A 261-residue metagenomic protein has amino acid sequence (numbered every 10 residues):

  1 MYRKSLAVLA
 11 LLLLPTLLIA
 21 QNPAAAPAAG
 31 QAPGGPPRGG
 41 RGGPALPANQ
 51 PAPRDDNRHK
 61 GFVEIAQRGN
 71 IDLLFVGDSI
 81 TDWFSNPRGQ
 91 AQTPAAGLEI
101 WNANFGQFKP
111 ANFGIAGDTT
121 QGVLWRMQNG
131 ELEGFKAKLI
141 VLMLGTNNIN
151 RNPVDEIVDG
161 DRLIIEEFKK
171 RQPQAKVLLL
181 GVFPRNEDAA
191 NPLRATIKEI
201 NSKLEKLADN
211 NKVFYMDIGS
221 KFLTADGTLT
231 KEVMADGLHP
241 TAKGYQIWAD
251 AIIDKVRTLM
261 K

Functional and structural regions predicted by a protein language model:
M1-L9: Bacterial N-terminal signal peptides that target proteins for export
V8-L17: Bacterial N-terminal signal peptides
A32-P36, G40-A116, Q121-F135: Serine-esterase "nucleophile elbow" of acetyl-processing enzymes
P33, P44-P47, S79-I80, N86 (+10 more regions): Cell-envelope and extracellular/periplasmic
I71, F75, D118, G122 (+8 more regions): Extracytoplasmic/secreted proteins, especially bacterial periplasmic and envelope-associated proteins
P184-K261: Catalytic His-Asp segment of secreted/periplasmic serine-dependent ester chemistry enzymes
